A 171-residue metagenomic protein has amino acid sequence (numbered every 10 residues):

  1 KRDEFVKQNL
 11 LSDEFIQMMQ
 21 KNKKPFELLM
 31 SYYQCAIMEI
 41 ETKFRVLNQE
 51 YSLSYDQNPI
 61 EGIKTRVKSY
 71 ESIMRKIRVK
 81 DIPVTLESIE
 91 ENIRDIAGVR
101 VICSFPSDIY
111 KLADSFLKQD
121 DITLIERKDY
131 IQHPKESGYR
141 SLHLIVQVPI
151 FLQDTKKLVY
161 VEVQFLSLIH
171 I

Functional and structural regions predicted by a protein language model:
K1-N92: Charge-rich, low-complexity segments
R94-I96, Y139-S141, K156-Y160: Short connector loops at helix/strand junctions that flank enzyme active sites, especially segments positioning acidic
A97-C103, V163: Short cationic amphipathic helices and targeting signals
F105-D108: Helix N-cap motif at beta-to-alpha junctions
Y110, I122-Q147: Beta-rich nucleic-acid/ligand-interaction surfaces
L112-Q119: Short amphipathic alpha-helices in soluble, non-transmembrane regions that often serve as interface/regulatory elements
V146-S167: Feature marking long nucleic-acid-engaging regions of large polymerase/nuclease enzymes
I169-I171: Conserved small/polar residues in nucleotide/adenosyl-binding loops
